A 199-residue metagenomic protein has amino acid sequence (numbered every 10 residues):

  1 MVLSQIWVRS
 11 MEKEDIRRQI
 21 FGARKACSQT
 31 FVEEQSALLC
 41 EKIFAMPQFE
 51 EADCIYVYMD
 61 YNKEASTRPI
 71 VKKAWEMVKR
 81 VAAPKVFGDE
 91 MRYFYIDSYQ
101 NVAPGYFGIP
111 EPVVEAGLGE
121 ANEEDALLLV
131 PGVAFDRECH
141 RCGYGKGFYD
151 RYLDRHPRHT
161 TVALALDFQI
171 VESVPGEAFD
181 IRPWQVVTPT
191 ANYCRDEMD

Functional and structural regions predicted by a protein language model:
L3-M11, D15, G22, V113-A116 (+3 more regions): Surface-exposed, charge/polar-rich loops and edge strands
W7-E123: N-terminal active-site beta-alpha-beta segment that forms phosphate/nucleotide-binding and substrate-recognition loops
I20, V57, V81, L129 (+2 more regions): A residue-level signal for conserved active-site and pocket-lining positions in enzyme catalytic cores
Y56, G108, L128, A134 (+2 more regions): Conserved beta-strand segments that form the floor/walls of ligand-binding pockets within enzyme and binding domains
M59, G132, T190: Glycine-rich, N-terminal phosphate-binding loop of Rossmann-like dinucleotide-binding domains
Y61-K63, V133-R137: Short glycine-rich anion-binding loops that position phosphate/pyrophosphate groups of nucleotides and phosphorylated
K72, G143-Y149: Charged helix-capping and loop-helix junction motifs
